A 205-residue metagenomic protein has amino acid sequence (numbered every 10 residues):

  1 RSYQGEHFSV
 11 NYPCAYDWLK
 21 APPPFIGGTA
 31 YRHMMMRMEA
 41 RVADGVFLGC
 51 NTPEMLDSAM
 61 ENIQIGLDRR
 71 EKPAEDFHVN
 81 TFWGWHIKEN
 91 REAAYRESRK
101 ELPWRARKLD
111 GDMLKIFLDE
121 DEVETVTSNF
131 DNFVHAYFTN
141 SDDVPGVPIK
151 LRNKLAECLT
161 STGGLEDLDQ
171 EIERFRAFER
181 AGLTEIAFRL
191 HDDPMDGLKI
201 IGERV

Functional and structural regions predicted by a protein language model:
R1-D17, E61-R180: An alpha-helical appendage that flanks or caps ligand/catalytic pockets
A21-F25: A local structural motif
I26-T29, V46-L48, F77-G84, I186-F188: Hydrophobic faces of well-ordered beta-strands that scaffold small-molecule active sites in alpha/beta enzyme cores
Y31-H33: Short glycine-enriched loops at secondary-structure junctions
M36-A40, R176: Alpha-helical segments flanking ligand/cofactor-binding loops in enzyme cores
R41-V42, A181-G182: Structural motif
P53-D57, H86-I87, G164, L190-G197: Acidic-and-aromatic substrate-binding clefts and catalytic sites of carbohydrate-active enzymes
L56-I65, P194-V205: C-terminal helical cap(s) of enzyme catalytic domains, especially alpha/beta-barrels
